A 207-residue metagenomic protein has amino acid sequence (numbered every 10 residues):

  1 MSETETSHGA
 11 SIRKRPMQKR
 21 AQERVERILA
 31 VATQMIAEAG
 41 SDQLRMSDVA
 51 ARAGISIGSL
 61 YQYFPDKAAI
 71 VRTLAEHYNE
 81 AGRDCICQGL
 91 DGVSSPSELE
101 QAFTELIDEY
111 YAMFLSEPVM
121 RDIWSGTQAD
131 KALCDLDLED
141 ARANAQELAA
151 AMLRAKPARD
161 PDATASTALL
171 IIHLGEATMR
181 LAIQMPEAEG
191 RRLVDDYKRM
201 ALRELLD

Functional and structural regions predicted by a protein language model:
M1-E23, Q184: N-terminal intrinsically disordered/low-complexity leader segments
A21-A32, V49, L74-C85: Generic hydrophobic, amphipathic alpha-helix propensity
R24, L74, Y78, G82 (+6 more regions): Hydrophobic/aromatic residues within well-ordered alpha-helical segments
R27, M35-A69: Helix-turn-helix
T73, C87-L115, I171: Hydrophobic alpha-helical connector segments
V93-P96, P118-D122, K131, A141-A168: Hydrophobic alpha-helical bundle segments that form small-molecule/ligand-binding pockets
M113-A132, A149, A177-I183: Amphipathic alpha-helical segments used for helix-helix packing
C134, R154-M200: Hydrophobic/aromatic-rich alpha-helical bundle segments in the mid-to-C-terminal region
